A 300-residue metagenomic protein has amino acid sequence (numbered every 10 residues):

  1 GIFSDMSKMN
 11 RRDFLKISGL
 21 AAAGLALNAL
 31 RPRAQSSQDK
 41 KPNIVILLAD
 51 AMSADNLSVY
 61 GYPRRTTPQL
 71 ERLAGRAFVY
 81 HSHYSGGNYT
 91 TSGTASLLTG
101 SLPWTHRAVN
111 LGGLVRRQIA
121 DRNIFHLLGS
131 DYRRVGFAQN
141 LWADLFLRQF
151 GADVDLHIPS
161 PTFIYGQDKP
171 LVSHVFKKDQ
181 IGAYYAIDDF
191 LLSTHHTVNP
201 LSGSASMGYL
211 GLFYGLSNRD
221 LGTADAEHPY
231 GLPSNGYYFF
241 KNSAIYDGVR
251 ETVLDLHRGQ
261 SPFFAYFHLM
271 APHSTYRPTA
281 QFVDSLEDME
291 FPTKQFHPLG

Functional and structural regions predicted by a protein language model:
G1-M9: N-terminal secretory signal peptides
K8-G300: Catalytic domains that recognize anionic headgroups
